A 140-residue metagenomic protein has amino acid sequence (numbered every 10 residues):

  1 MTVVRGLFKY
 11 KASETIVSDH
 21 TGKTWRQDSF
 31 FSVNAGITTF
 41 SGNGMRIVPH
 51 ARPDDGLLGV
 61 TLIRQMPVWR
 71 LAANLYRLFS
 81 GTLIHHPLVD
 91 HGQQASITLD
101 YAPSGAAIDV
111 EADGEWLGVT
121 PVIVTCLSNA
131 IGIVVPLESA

Functional and structural regions predicted by a protein language model:
M1-A140: Long C-terminal subdomains/extensions of small-metabolite kinases
